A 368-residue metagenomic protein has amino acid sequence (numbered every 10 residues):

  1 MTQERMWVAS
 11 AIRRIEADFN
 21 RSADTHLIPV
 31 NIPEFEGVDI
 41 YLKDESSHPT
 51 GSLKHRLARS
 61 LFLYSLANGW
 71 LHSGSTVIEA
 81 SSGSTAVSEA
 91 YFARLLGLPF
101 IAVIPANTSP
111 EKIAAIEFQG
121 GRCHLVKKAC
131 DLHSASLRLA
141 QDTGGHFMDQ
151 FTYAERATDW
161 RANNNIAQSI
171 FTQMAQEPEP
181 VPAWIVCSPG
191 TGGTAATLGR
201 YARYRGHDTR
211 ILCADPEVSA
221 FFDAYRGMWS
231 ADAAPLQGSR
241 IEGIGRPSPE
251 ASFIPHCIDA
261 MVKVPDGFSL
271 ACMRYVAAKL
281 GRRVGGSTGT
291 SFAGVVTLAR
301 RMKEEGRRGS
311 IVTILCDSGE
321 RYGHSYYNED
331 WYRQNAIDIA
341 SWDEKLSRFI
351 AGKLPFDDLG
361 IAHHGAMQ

Functional and structural regions predicted by a protein language model:
M1-Q368: PLP-dependent amino-acid enzyme catalytic core
